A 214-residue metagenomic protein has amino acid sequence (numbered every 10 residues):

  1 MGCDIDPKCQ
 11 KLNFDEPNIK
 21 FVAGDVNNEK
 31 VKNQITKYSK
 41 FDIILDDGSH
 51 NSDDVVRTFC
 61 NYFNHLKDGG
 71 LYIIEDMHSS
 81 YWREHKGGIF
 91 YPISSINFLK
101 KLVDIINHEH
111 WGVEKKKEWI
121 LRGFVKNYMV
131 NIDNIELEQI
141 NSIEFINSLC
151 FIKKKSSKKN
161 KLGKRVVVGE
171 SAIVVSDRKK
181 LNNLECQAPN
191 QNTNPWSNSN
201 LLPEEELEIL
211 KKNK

Functional and structural regions predicted by a protein language model:
M1-N213: S-adenosylmethionine/decaboxylated-SAM
